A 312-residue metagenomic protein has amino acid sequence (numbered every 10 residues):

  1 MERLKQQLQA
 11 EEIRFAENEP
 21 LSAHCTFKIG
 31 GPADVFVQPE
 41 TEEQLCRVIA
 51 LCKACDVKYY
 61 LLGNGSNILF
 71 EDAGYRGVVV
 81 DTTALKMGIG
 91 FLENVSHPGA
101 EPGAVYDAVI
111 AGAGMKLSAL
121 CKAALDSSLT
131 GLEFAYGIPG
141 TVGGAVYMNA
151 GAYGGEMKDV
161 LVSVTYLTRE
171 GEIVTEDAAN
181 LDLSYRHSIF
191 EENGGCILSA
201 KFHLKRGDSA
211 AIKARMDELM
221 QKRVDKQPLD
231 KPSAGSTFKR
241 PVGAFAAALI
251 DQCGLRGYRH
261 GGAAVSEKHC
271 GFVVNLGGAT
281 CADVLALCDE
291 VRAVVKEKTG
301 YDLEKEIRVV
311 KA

Functional and structural regions predicted by a protein language model:
M1-V142: Anion-binding (especially nucleotide phosphate/pyrophosphate-binding) glycine-rich loop and adjoining beta-alpha core
R3-E11, R47-C55, K222, L249-G254 (+3 more regions): Generic non-transmembrane alpha-helical segments
A16-E17, C25, I68, L167-A286 (+1 more regions): Phosphate/pyrophosphate- and phosphate-bearing ligand-binding catalytic cores of soluble enzymes
G30-G31, V37-E42, L69-I89, Y147-D177 (+1 more regions): Structural signature of FAD isoalloxazine-binding scaffolds in flavoprotein oxidoreductases
G31-P32, N64-S66, Y75-V78, M115 (+7 more regions): Gly/Ser/Thr-rich helix-start
C55, L62-N64, V160, K231-P232 (+1 more regions): Short, basic and Ser/Thr-rich N-terminal targeting/leader segments
N67-I68, C121-A124, L132-Y136, N149-E156 (+3 more regions): A generic local secondary-structure boundary/capping motif
V79, E133, T165, I307-R308: Residues embedded in well-ordered beta-strands within globular domains across many folds
